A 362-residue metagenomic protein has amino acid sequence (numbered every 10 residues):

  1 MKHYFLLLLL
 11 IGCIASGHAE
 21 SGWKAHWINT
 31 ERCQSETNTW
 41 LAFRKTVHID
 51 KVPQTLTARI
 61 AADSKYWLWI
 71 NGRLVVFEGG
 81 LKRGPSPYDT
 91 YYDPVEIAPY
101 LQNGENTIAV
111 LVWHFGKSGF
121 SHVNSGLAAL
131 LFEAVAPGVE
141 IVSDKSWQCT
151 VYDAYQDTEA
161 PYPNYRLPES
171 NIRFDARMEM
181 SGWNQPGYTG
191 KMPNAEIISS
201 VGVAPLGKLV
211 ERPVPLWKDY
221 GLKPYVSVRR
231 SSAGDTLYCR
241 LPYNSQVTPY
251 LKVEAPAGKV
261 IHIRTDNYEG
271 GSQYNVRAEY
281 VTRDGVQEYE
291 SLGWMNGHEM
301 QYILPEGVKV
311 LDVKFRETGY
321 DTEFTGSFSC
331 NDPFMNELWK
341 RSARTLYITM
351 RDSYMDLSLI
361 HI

Functional and structural regions predicted by a protein language model:
M1-S21: Bacterial Sec-dependent N-terminal signal peptides
E20-L359: Extracellular/oxidizing-compartment recognition motifs
